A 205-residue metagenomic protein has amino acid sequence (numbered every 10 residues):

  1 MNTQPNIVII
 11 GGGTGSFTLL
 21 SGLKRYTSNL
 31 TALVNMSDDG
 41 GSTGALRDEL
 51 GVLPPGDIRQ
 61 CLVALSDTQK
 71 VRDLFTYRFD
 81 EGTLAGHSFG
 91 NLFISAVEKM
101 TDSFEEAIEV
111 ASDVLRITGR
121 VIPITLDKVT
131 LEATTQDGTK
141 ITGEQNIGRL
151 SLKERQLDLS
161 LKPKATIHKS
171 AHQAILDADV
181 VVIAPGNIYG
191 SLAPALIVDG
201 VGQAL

Functional and structural regions predicted by a protein language model:
M1-D48, V52-G56: Gly/lys/ser-thr-rich phosphate-binding loops in alpha/beta enzymes that coordinate phosphoanhydride or phosphate groups
V8-I9, V182-A184: Structural motif
I9-G11, L157-K164, Y189-L192: Short, flexible loop segments at the rims of nucleotide/cofactor-binding pockets, characterized by
S16, V182, I188-G190: Glycine-rich nucleotide phosphate-binding loop and flanking beta-alpha elements of Rossmann-like dinucleotide-binding
S37-K153, L159: Electropositive, gly/pro-rich neighborhoods at or near active sites that engage anionic ligands
K164-I175: A short, well-structured juxtamembrane/interface segment
A178: An anion/phosphate-binding loop that grips the pyrophosphate of nucleotide cofactors and donors
A195-G202: Charged helix-capping and loop-helix junction motifs
